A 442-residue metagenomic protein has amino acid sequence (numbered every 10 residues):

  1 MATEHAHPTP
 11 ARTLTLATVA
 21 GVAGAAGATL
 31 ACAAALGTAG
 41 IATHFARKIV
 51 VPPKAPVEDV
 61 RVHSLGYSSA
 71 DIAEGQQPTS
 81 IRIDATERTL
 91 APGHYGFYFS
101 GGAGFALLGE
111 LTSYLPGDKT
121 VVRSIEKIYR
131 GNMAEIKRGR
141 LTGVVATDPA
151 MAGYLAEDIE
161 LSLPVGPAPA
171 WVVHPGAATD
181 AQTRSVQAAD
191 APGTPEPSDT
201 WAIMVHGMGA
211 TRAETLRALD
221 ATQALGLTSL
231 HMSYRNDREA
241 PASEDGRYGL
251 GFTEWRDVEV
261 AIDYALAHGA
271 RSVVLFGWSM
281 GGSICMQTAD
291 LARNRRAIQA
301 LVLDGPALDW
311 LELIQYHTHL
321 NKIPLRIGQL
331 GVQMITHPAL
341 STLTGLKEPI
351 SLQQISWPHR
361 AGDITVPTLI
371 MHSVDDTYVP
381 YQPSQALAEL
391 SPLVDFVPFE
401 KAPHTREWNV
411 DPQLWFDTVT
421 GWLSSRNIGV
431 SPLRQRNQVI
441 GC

Functional and structural regions predicted by a protein language model:
M1-M151, G441-C442: N-terminal targeting or regulatory segments adjacent to alpha/beta-hydrolase or S9 domains
G131-P197: N-terminal cap/lid segment of alpha/beta-hydrolase-fold proteins
T222-P241: Conserved alpha/beta-hydrolase
R247-H268: Alpha/beta-hydrolase active-site loop
L291-S351: Hydrolase active-site cap/lid region
D363-T365, I370-H372, D376: Short beta-strand/loop motif that positions the catalytic acidic residue of the alpha/beta-hydrolase fold
V366, P380-E389: Short alpha-helix in the alpha/beta-hydrolase fold that links the catalytic acid
A402-F416, S431-R434, G441: Catalytic histidine-centered segment of alpha/beta-hydrolase-like enzymes
